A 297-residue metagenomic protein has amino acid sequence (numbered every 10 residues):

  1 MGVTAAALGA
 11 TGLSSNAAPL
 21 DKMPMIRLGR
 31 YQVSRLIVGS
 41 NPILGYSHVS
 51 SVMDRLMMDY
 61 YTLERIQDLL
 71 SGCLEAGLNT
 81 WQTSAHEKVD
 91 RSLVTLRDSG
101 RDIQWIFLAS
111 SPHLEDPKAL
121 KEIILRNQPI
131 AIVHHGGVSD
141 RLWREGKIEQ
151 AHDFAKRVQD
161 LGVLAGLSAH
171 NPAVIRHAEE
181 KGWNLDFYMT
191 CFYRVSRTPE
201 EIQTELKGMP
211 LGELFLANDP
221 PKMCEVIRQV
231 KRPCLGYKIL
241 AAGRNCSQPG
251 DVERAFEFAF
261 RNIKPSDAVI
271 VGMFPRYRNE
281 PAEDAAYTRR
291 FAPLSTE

Functional and structural regions predicted by a protein language model:
M1-A17: N-terminal export signals
L8, F107, S111-E115, G137-E297: Beta/alpha (TIM)-barrel catalytic core signal, keyed to glycine-rich beta->alpha loops juxtaposed to Asp/Glu that bind
L13-I37: C-terminal segment of N-terminal export signals and the immediately downstream linker at the start of the mature
G29-L56, R232-L235, A241: N-terminal small/glycine-rich loop or linker at the start of catalytic domains across soluble metabolic enzymes
Q32, L74-N79, N127-Q128, N184 (+1 more regions): Short loop/turn motifs at secondary-structure junctions
R55-D68, M209-N218: A short acidic, glycine-rich active-site loop that binds or catalyzes chemistry on phosphate/adenosine moieties
Y60-E145: Active-site beta->alpha loop and helix N-cap motifs at the rims of alpha/beta catalytic domains
